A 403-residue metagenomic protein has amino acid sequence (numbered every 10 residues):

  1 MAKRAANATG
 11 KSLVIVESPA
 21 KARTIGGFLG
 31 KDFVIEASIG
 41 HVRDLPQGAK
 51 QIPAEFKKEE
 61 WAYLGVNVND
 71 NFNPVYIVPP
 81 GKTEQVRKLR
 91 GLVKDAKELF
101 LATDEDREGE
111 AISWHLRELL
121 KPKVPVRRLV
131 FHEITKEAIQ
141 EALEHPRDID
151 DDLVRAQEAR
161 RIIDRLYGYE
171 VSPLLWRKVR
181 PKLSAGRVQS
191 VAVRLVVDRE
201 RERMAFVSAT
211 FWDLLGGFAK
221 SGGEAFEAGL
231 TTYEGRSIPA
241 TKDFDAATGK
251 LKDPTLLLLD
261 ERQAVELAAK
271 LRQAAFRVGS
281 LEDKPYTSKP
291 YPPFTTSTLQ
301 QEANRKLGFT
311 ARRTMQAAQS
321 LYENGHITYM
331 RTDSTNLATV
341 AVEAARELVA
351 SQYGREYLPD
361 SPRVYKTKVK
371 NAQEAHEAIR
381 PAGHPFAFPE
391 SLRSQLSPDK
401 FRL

Functional and structural regions predicted by a protein language model:
M1-R161, E170, F244, T255-L258 (+1 more regions): Intrinsically disordered, low-complexity regulatory segments
G10-K11, D104-E105, R180-K182, D283-P292 (+2 more regions): Conserved short loop/turn motifs at secondary-structure junctions
I15-E17, E36-S38, A102-D104, G217-A219 (+5 more regions): Generic beta-strand/beta-sheet core signal
F28, L92-D95, H115-L119, A142 (+15 more regions): Generic, well-ordered alpha-helical scaffold segments in large soluble proteins
L45-N67, P74-V75, V188-Q316, E323 (+4 more regions): Long, highly charged, low-complexity internal segments
P74, G81, R87-K88, K94-D95 (+2 more regions): C-terminal or mid-to-C-terminal helical accessory/interaction module adjacent to the motor/catalytic core
H132-E137, S297, A317-I327: Short, conserved phosphate-binding/catalytic loop or strand-edge motifs used in phosphoryl-/nucleotidyl-transfer
D150, L166, W176, L251-P254 (+3 more regions): Extended, highly charged linker/hinge segments and catalytic-adjacent loops that couple domains and form adaptable
